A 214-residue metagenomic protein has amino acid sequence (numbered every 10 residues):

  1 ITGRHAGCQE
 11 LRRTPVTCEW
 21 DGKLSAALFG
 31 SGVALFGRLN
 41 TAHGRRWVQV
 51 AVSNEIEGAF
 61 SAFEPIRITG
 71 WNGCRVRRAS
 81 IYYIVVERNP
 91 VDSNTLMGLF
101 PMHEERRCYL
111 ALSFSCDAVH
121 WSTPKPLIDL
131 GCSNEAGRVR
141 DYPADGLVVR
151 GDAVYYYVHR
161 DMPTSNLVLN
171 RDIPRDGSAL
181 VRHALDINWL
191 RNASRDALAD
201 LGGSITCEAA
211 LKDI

Functional and structural regions predicted by a protein language model:
I1-I214: Carbohydrate-active catalytic/glycan-binding domains of CAZyme proteins, especially the secreted or lumenal ectodomains
